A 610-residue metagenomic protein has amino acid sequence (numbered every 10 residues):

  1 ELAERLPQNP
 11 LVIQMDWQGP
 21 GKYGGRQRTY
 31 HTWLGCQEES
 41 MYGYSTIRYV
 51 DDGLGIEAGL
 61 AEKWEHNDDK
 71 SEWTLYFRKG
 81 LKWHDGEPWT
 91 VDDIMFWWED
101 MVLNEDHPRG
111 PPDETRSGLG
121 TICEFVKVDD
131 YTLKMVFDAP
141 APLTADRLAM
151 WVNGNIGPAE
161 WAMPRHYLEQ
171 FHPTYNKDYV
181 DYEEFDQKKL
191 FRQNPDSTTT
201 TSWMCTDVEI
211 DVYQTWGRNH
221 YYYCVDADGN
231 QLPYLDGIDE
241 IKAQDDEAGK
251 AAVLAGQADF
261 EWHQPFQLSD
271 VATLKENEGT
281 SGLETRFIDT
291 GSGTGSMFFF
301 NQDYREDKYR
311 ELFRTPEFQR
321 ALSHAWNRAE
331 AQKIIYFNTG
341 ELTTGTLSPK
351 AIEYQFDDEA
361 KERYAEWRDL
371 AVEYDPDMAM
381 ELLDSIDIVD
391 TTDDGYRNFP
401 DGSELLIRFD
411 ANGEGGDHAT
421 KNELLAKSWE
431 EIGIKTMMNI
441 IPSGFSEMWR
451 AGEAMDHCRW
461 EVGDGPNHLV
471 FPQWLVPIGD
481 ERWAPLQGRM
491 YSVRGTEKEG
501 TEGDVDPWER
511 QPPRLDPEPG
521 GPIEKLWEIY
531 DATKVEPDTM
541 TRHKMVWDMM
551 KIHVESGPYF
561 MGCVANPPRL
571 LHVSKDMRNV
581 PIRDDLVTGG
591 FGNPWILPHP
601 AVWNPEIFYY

Functional and structural regions predicted by a protein language model:
L2-D68: N-terminal lobe/hinge region of extracytoplasmic solute-binding protein
I13-G19, Y23-L34, E62, E72-L75 (+8 more regions): Short, well-ordered beta-strand elements
E62-P108, K134-V136, G249-A252, L312-R314 (+1 more regions): Aromatic- and charge-enriched surface segment that lines or borders ligand/interaction sites
E72, K82, M135, G229-I241 (+5 more regions): A local structural motif
F77-D85, T121-I122, S202, D239 (+6 more regions): Second-shell loop/turn segments in exported
M101, E105-P111, F125-V126, T206-T215 (+7 more regions): Extracellular/periplasmic solute-recognition and catalytic clefts
D113-E184: Surface-exposed binding/hinge segments that line and control ligand-binding clefts or catalytic entry sites
W203, D207-R218, F287, G291-S296 (+4 more regions): Detector for C-terminal structural segments
